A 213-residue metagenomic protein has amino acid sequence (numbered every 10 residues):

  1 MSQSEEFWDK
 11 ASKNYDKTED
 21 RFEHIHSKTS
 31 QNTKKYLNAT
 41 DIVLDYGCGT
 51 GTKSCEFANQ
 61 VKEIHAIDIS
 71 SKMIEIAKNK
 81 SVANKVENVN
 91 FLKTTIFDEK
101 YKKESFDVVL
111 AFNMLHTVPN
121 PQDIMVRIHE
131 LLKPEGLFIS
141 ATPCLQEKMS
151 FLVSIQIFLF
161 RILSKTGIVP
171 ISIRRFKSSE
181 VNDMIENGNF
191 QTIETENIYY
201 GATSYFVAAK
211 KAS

Functional and structural regions predicted by a protein language model:
M1-N38, E56, Q146, S164 (+1 more regions): Conserved class I S-adenosyl-L-methionine
T40-G49: Conserved class I S-adenosyl-L-methionine
T50-D98: Class I SAM-dependent methyltransferase SAM/SAH-binding core
L110: A conserved beta-strand element that flanks and buttresses the S-adenosyl-L-methionine
N113-M114: Short catalytic micro-motifs in class I SAM-dependent methyltransferases
Q122-P134: A short glycine-rich, Lys/Arg-flanked "PGG" loop and its adjoining helix->strand segment in the class I
A141-G188, E194-E196: C-terminal alpha-helical "lid/dimerization" subdomain adjacent to the S-adenosyl-L-methionine
G188-F190, E194-S213: Core SAM-dependent methyltransferase catalytic element
